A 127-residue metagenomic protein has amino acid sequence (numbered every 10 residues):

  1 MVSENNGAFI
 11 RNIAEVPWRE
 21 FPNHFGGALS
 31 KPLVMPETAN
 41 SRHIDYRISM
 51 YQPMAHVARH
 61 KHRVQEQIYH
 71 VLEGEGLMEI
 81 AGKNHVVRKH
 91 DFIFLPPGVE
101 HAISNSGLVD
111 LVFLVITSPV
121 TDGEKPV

Functional and structural regions predicted by a protein language model:
M1-H43, A58, K125-P126: A short, N-terminal "cap"/entry segment at the start of jelly-roll beta-barrel domains of the cupin/DSBH fold
V34-M35, R47-R63, P97: Conserved short histidine dyad/triad with adjacent acidic residue
P53, V64, K83, V99-E100 (+1 more regions): A generic "binding-loop/recognition-motif" signal
A58-H60, M78-E79, L95, H101-L108: Short beta-strand His + acidic residue motifs that chelate non-heme Fe in jelly-roll/DSBH and cupin folds
V64-E66, V71-G76: Glycine- and acidic-residue-biased ligand/ion/polar-headgroup-sensing regions
G82-P97: Short acidic-glycine-tyrosine-enriched beta hairpin
G98-V99, S118: Short, surface-exposed secondary-structure boundary micro-motifs
V109-E124: A short hydrophobic beta-strand segment most commonly corresponding to one strand of the jelly-roll/cupin
